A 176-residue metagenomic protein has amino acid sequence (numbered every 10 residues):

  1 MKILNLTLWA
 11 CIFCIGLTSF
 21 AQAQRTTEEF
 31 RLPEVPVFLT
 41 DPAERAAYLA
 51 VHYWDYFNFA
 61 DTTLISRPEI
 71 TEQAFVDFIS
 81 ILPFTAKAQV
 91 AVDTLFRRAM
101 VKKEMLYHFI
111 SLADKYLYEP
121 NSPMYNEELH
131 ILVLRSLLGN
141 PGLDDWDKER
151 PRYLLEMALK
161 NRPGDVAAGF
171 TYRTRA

Functional and structural regions predicted by a protein language model:
M1-T27: Bacterial Sec-dependent N-terminal signal peptides
Q22-R175: Oxidative protein folding and maturation machinery
